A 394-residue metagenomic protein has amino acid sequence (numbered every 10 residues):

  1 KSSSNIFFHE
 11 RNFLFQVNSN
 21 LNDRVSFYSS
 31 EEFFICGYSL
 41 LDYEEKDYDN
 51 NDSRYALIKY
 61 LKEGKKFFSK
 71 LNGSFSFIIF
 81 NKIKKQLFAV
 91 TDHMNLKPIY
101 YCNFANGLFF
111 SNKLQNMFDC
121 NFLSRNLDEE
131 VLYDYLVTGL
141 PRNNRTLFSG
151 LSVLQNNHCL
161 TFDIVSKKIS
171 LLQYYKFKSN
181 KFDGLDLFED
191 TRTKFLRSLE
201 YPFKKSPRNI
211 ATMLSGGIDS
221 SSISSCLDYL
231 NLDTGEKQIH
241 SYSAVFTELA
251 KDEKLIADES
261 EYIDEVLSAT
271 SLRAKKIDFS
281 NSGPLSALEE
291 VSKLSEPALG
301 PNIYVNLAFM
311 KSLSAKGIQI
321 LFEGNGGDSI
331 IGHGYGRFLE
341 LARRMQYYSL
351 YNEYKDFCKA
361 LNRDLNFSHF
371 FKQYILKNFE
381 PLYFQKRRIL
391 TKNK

Functional and structural regions predicted by a protein language model:
K1-I35, G64-F177, L196-E200, S224 (+2 more regions): N-terminal glutamine amidotransferase
I35-D47: Non-catalytic, solvent-exposed interaction/assembly segments
E45-D47, F118-F122, G184: Short histidine-centered catalytic/ligand-binding loop motif
D47-R54, L123-D128: Cytochrome P450 catalytic domain signature, combining two hallmark sequence patches
Y48, F67-S69, S124, I210 (+2 more regions): Short, surface-exposed helix-loop/turn micro-motifs enriched in polar/charged residues
S53-E63, Y133: A short, contiguous, amphipathic alpha-helix enriched in charged residues
I83-I99, N103-N106, I164, K178-K394: ATP-dependent adenylate-handling active sites, centered on carboxylate activation for C-N bond formation
